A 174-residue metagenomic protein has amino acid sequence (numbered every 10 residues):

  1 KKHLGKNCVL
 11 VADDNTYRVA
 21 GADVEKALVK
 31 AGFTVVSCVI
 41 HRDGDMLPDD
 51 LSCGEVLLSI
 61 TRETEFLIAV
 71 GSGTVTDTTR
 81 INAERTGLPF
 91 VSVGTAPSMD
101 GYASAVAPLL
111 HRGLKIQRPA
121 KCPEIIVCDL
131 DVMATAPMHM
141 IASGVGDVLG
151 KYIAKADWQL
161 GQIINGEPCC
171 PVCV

Functional and structural regions predicted by a protein language model:
K1-F66, S143-G146: ATP/NTP phosphate-donor binding region
V11-A12, G71, C128: Short beta-strand/turn micro-motifs composed of small residues that flank or help shape donor/cofactor-binding pockets
T16, V75, S98: Surface-exposed, flexible loop/turn segments at secondary-structure boundaries
V19-A20, D77, A136: Residues that form or flank phosphate/diphosphate-binding pockets in enzymes that use nucleotide phosphates
A22, P48-L51, T78-I81, Y102-S104: Short, conserved acidic/polar surface loops in the N-terminal third of protein domains
C53-V56, T76-T78, R112-L114: A generic local structural motif
I60-T95: A short, small-residue-rich loop immediately preceding and capping a beta-strand
R85-V174: A glycine/threonine-rich phosphate-anchoring loop and its flanking beta-alpha core in nucleotide/phosphate-binding
